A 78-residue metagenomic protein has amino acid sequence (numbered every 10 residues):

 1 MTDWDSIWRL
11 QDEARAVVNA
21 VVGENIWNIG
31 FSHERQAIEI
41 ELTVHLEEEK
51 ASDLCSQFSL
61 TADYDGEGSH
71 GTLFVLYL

Functional and structural regions predicted by a protein language model:
T2-Q36: An N-terminal amphipathic alpha-helical segment
D5, E41-T43, D65-S69: Intrinsically disordered, low-complexity regions of eukaryotic proteins
A14, V18, K50-S59: Short amphipathic alpha-helices in soluble, non-transmembrane regions that often serve as interface/regulatory elements
V22, F58-Y64: A common structural junction motif
I26-L46, G71-F74: Short glycine-rich, basic-tinged beta-strand/loop micro-motifs
G66-L78: C-terminal edge-of-domain segments
